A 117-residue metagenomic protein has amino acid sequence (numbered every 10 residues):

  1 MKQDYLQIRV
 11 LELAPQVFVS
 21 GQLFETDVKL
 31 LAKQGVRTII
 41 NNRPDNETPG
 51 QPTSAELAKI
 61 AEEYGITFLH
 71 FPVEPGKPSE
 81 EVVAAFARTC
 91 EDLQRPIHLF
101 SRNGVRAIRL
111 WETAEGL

Functional and structural regions predicted by a protein language model:
M1-H98, R106-L117: Cys-dependent protein tyrosine phosphatase-like superfamily
S101: Short cysteine clusters
